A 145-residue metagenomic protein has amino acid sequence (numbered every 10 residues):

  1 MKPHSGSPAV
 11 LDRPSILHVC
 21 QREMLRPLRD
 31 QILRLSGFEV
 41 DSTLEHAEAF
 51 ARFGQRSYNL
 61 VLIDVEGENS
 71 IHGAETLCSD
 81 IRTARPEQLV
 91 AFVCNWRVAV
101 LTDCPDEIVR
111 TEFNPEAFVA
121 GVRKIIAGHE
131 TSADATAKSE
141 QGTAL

Functional and structural regions predicted by a protein language model:
M1-M24, D30, N114-L145: Non-catalytic signal-transmission and effector/linker regions of two-component phosphorelay proteins
H18-C20, I63, F92-W96: Short beta-strand/turn micro-motifs composed of small residues that flank or help shape donor/cofactor-binding pockets
R22-L25, D64-S70, V98, P115: Short acidic, S/G/P-rich loop/turn micro-motifs used as interaction or catalytic elements
L28-S36: Short hydrophobic helical patches associated with two-component signaling proteins
L44-L60, E68: Acidic, metal-coordinating helix/loop segments flanking the phosphotransfer/catalytic sites of two-component signaling
G54-R56, D80-E87: Conserved phosphotransfer cores of two-component systems
L62-T83, W96: Conserved phosphotransfer microenvironments
H72, T76, F92-E116, A120: Alpha4 helix (beta4-alpha4-beta5 surface) of REC/receiver domains from two-component response regulators
